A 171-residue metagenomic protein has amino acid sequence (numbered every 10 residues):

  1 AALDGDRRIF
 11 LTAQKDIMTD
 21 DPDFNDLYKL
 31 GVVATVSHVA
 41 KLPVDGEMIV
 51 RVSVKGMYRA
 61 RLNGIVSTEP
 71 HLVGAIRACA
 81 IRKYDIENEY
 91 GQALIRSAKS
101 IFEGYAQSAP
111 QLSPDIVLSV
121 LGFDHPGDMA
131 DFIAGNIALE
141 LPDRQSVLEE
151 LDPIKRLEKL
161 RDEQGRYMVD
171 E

Functional and structural regions predicted by a protein language model:
A1-E171: N-terminal low-complexity, acidic/polar interaction/targeting segments
